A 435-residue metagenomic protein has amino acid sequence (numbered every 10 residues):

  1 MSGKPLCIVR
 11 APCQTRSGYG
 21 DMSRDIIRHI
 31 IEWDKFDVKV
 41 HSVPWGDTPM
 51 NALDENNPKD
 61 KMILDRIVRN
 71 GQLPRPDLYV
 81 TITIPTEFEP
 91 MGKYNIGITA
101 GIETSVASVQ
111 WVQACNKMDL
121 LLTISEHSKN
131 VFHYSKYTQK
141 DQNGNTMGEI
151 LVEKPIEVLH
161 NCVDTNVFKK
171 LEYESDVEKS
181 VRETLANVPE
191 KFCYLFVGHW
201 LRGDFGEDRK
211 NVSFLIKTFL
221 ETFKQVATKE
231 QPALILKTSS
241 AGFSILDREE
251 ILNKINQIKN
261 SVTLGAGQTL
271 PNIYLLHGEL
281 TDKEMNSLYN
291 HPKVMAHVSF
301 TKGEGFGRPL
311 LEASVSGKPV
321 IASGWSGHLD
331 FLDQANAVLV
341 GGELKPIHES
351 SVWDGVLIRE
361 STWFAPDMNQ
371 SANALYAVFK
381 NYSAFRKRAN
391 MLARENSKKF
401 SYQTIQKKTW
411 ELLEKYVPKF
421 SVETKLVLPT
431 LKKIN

Functional and structural regions predicted by a protein language model:
M1-R75, A227-T228, A233, N435: N-terminal pre-catalytic "stem/leader" segment of glycosyltransferase-like enzymes
I8-R10, D47-Y134: Extended catalytic core of nucleotide-activated donor transferases of GT-like folds
M22-R24, H29, D37, T165-E284: Conserved catalytic-core segment of nucleotide-activated headgroup transferases in glycan assembly
D119-P155, V163-T165, K170: A short, active-site helix/loop in glycosyltransferases that binds the activated sugar's phosphate group
S287-G305, V315-K318: Acidic donor-binding loop of glycosyltransferase active sites
L329-A377: Change "using UDP/GDP/dTDP sugars" to "using nucleotide sugars
F364-Q370, K380-E411: A charged, aromatic-enriched C-terminal amphipathic alpha-helix characteristic of glycosyltransferases across folds
N381, Y402-N435: C-terminal alpha-helical cap of glycosyltransferases
